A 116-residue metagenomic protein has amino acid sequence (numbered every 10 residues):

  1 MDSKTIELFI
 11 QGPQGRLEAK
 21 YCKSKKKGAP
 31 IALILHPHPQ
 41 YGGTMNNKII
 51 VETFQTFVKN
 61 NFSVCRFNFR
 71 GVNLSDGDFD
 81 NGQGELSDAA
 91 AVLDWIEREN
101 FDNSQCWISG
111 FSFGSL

Functional and structural regions predicted by a protein language model:
M1-L8: A domain-start/cap signature at the N-terminus of enzymes
I10, R16-F101: Serine-hydrolase catalytic machinery in alpha/beta-hydrolase-like enzymes
F101-S112: Alpha/beta-hydrolase fold nucleophile elbow
